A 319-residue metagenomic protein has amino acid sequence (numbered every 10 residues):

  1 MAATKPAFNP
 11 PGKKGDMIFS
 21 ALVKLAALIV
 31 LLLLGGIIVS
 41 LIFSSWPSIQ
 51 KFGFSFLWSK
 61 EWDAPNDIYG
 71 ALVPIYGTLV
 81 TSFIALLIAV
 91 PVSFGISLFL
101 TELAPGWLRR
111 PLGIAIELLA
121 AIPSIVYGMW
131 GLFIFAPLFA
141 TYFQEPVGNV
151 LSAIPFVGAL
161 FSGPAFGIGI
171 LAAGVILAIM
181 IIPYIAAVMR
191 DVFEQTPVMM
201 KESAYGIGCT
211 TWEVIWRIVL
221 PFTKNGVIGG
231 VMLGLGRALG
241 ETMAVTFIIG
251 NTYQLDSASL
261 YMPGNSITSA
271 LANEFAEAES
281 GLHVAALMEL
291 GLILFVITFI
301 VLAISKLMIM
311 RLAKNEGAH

Functional and structural regions predicted by a protein language model:
M1-A27, K306-H319: Transmembrane alpha-helical segments of polytopic membrane transport and secretion proteins
K5-M17, A21-L22, I42-A85, P105-G106 (+2 more regions): Periplasmic/extracellular loop-to-transmembrane helix junction in inner-membrane transport proteins
P11, A85-I116, P137, K306-K314: Transmembrane-helix boundary motif in ABC transporter permease subunits
Q50-Y69, Y127-A178, Y261: Membrane-interfacial helix termini and adjacent extracytoplasmic/periplasmic loops of multi-pass transporters
Y69-F99, V231, L294: Transmembrane alpha-helix signature in integral membrane proteins
A115-L118, I122, V126, I185-T196 (+2 more regions): Transmembrane alpha-helices
R190-E194, V198, N273-H319: C-terminal transmembrane helix and the adjacent membrane-cytosol boundary/short C-terminal tail of inner/organellar
R237-S280: Glycine-rich helix-loop "coupling/hinge" segments at transmembrane-helix boundaries in multipass transporters
